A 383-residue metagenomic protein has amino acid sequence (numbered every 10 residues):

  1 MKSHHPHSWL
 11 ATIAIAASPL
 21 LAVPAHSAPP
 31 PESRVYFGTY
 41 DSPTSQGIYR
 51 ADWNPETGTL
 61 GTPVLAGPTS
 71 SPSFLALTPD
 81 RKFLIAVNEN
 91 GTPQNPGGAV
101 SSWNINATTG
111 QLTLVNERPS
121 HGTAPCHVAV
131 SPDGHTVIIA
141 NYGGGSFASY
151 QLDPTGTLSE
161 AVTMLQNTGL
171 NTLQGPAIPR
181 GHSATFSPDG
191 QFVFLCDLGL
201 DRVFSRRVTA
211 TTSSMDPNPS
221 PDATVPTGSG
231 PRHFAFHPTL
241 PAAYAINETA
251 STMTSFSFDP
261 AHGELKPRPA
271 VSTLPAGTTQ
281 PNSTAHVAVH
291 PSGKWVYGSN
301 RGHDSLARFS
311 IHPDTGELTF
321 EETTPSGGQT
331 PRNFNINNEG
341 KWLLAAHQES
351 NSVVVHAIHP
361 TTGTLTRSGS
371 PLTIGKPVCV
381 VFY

Functional and structural regions predicted by a protein language model:
A28-N54: An edge-strand/N-cap motif at the start of beta-rich repeat modules
P30, T44, T69-P79, H121-P132 (+6 more regions): Beta-rich, blade/repeat-based domains predominating in secreted/periplasmic proteins but also intracellular
D41-T44, E89-Q94, G143-S146, L200-R202 (+3 more regions): Short glycine/acidic-enriched loop and turn motifs that connect beta-strands
D52-G58, W103-G110, Y150-S159, R206-M215 (+3 more regions): Short loop/turn segments immediately following beta-strands, especially the blade-tip and inter-blade linker loops
G61-G67, T113-R118, T163, G169-Q174 (+4 more regions): A short beta-strand motif characteristic of beta-propeller blades
T62-G134: Blade-loop segments of beta-propeller domains
Q348-Y383: Blade-level signature of beta-propeller repeat domains, shared across WD40, Kelch, NHL, RCC1 and BNR/Asp-box propellers
